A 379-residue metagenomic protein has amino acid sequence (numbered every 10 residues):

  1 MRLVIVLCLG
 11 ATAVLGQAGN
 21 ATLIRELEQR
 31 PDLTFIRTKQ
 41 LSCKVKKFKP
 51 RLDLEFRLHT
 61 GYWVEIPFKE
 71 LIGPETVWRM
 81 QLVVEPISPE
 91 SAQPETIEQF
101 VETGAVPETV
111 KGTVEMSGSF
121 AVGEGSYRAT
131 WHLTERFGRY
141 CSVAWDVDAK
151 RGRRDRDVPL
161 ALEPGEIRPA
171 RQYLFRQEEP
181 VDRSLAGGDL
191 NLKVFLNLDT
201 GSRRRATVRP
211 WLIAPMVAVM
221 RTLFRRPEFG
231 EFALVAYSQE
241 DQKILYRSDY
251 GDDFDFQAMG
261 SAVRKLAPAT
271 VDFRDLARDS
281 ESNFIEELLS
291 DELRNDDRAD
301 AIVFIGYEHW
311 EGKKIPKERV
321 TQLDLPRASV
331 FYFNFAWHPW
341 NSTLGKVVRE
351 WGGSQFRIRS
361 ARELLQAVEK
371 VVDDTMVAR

Functional and structural regions predicted by a protein language model:
L3-A13: Sec-dependent N-terminal signal peptides
G16-R379: Scaffold/interface architecture of coatomer-like assemblies
